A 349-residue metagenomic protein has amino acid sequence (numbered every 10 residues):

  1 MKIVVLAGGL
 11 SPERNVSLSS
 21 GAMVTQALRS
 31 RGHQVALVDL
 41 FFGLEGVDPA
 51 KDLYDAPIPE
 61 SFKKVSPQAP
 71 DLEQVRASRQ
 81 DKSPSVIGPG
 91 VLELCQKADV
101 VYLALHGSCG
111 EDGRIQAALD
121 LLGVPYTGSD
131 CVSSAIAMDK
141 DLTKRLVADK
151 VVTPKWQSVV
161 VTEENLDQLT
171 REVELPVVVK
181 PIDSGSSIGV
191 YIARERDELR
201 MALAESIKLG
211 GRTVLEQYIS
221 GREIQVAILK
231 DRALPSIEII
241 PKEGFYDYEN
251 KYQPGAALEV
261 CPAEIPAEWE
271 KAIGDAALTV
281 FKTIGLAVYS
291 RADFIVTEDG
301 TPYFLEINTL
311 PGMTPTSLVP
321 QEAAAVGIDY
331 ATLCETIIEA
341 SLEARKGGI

Functional and structural regions predicted by a protein language model:
M1, L6-L10, P266-I349: ATP-dependent carboxylate activation and anion-phosphoryl transfer catalytic cores that bind Mg-ATP to form
M1-V132, I136-M138, L142, L146 (+2 more regions): ATP-binding N-terminal substructure of ATP-dependent carboxylate-amine bond-forming enzymes
V35, P125-Y126, T153, V177 (+1 more regions): Hydrophobic beta-strand scaffold residues
L146-V152, E205: Basic phosphate/pyrophosphate-binding loop/patch that engages nucleotide-derived ligands
V147-A148, T170-I188, G211-I224: ATP-grasp fold ATP-binding core
V151-V159, K180: Phosphate/pyrophosphate-binding betaalpha-module
Y191-D275, V296-Y303: Phosphate-binding site of ATP-dependent enzymes
